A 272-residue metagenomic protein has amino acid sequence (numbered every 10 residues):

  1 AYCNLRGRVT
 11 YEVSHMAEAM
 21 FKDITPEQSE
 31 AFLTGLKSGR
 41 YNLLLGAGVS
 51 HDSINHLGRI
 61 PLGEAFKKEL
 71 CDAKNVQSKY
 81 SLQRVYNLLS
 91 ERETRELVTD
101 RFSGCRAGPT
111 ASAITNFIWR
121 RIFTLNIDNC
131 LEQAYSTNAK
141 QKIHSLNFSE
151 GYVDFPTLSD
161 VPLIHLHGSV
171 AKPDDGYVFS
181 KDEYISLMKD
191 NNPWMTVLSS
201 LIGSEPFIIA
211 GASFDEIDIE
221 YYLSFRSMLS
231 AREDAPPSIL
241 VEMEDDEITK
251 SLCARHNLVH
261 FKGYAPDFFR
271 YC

Functional and structural regions predicted by a protein language model:
Y2-L43, H51, S103, P109 (+4 more regions): SIR2/sirtuin-family catalytic core signature
L5-K22, L89, L163-Y184: Active-site-proximal helix-loop elements at catalytic-domain edges
F21-P26, E30-N42, A47-G58, A65 (+2 more regions): Metabolite-binding pocket within alpha/beta catalytic cores that recognizes anionic/polar moieties
L45, T124, H167, L240-E242: Short beta-strand/turn micro-motifs composed of small residues that flank or help shape donor/cofactor-binding pockets
R59-A73: Short catalytic helix/loop segments, enriched in acidic residues and glycine and frequently bearing histidine
D72-K79, A139-I143: Cytochrome P450 catalytic domain signature, combining two hallmark sequence patches
I127-N129, S149-G151, G168-K172, S213-D215 (+1 more regions): Short acidic/polar capping segments at secondary-structure boundaries
Q141-G203: Active-site gating loop/helix substructures
